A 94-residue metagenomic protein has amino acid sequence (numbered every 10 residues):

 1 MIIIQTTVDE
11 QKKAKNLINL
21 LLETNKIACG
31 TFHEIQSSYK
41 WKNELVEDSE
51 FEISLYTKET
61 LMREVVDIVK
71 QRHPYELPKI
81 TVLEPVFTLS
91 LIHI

Functional and structural regions predicted by a protein language model:
M1-Y39: N-terminal first-folded block
Q5-T7, S54-K58: Short hydrophobic/aromatic beta-strand micro-patches that form the beta-sheet surface supporting nucleotide- or nucleic
E10-K12, K58-M62: Helix N-cap motif at beta-to-alpha junctions
L17-L21, V65-R72: Short amphipathic alpha-helices in soluble, non-transmembrane regions that often serve as interface/regulatory elements
E23-C29, K70-K79: A common structural junction motif
E23-T24, E34, D48-E50, Y56: Compact, glycine-rich, soluble single-domain proteins
T60-V66, E76-L77, T81-T88: Active-site catalytic microenvironments in core metabolic enzymes, especially phosphate/sugar-handling
I92-I94: Conserved small/polar residues in nucleotide/adenosyl-binding loops
